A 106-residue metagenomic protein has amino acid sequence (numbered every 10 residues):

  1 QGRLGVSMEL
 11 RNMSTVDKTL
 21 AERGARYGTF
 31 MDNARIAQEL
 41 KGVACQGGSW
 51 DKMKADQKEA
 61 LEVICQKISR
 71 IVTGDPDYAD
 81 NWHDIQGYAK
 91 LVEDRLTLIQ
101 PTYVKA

Functional and structural regions predicted by a protein language model:
G2-A106: Intrinsically disordered, low-complexity regulatory regions that flank transcription factor DNA-binding cores
